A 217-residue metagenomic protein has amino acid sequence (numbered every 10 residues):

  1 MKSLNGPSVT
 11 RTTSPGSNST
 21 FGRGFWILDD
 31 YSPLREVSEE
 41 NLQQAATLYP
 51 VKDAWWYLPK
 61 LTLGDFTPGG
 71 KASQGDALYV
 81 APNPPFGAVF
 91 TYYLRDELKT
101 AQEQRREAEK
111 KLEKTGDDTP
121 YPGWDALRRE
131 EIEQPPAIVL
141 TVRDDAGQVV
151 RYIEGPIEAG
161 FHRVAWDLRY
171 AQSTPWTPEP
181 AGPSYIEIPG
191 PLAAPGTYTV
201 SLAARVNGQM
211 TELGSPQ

Functional and structural regions predicted by a protein language model:
M1-Q217: C-terminal low-complexity, glycine/proline- and small-hydrophobic-enriched intrinsically disordered tails that act as
